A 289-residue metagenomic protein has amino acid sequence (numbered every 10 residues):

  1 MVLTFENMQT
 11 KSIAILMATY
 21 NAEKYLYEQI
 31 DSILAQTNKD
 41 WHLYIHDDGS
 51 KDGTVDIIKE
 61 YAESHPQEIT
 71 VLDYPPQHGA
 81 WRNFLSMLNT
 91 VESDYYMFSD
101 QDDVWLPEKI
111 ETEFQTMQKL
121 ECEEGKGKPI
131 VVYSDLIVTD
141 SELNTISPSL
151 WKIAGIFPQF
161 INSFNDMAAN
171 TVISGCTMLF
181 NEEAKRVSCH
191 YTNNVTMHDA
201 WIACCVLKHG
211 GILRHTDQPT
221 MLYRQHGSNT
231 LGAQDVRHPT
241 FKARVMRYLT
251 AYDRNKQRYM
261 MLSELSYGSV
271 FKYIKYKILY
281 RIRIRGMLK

Functional and structural regions predicted by a protein language model:
V2-D235: Nucleotide-sugar donor-binding/catalytic module of glycosyltransferases that assemble extracellular/cell-envelope
L3, E264-K289: Membrane-interface aromatic/basic loop that binds lipid-linked glycans or pyrophosphate carriers, typified by
Y25, V131, R254, G286-K289: Alpha-helical initiation/capping and key positions within long helical/coiled-coil segments
F160, F241-M246, I274, I278: Short helical patches
Y223-S266: Catalytic core of nucleotide-sugar-dependent glycosyltransferases
